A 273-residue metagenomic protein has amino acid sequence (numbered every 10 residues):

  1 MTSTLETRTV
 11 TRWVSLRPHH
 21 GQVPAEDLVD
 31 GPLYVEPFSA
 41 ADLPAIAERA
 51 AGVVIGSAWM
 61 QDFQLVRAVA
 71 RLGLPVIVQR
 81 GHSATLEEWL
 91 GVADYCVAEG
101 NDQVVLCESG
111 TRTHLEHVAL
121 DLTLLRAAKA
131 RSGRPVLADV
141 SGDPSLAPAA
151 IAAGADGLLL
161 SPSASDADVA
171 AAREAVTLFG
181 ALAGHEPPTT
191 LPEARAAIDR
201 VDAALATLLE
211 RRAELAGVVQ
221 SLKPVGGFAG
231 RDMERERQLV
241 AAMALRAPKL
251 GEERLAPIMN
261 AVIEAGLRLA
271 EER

Functional and structural regions predicted by a protein language model:
M1-P18, L115-A119, A170-A196, L209: Surface-exposed amphipathic alpha-helical tracts and adjacent flexible/coil segments at the periphery of soluble enzymes
S3, V10-P75: Active-site beta->alpha loop and helix N-cap motifs at the rims of alpha/beta catalytic domains
W13-G31, A164-A167, V219-G230: Glycine-rich, proline-tolerant flexible connector loops at the mouths of alpha/beta enzymes
P18-A25, G81-A84, E116-L120, A167 (+7 more regions): Catalytic cores of large soluble enzymes that bind and process phosphate-bearing ligands
L43-P44, A147, R195: Short hydrophobic/charged patches on amphipathic alpha-helices used for structural packing and interfaces
A51, D156, D202: Conserved acidic residues
Q61-T189: Catalytic alpha/beta core domains of metabolic enzymes, predominantly
L178-R273: Extended, charge-rich alpha-helical interface modules
